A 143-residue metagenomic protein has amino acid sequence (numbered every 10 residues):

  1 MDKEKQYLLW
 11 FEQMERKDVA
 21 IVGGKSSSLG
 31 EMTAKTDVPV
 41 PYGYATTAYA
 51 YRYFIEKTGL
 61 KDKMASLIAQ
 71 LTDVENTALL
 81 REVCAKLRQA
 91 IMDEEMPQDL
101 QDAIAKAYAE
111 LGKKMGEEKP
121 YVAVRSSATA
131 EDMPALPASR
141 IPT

Functional and structural regions predicted by a protein language model:
M1-T143: N-terminal beta-alpha lobe that positions the nucleotide/phosphoryl donor in ATP/NTP-coupled carboxylate activation
